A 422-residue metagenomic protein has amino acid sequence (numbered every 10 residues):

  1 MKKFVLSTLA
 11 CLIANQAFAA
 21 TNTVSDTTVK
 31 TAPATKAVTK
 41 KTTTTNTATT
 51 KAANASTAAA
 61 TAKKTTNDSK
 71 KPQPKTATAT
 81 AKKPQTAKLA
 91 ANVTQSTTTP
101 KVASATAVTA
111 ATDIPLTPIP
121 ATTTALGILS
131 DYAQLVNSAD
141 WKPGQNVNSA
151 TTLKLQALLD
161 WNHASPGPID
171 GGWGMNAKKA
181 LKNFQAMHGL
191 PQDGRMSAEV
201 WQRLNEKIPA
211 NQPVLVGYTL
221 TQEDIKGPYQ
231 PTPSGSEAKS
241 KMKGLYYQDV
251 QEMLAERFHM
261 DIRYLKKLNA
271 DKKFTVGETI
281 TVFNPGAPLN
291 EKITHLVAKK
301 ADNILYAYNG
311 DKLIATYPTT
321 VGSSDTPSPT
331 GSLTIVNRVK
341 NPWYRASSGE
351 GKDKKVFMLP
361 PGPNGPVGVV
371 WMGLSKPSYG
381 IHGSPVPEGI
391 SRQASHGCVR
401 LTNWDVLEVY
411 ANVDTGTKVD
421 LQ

Functional and structural regions predicted by a protein language model:
M1-F18: Gram-negative bacterial Sec-dependent N-terminal signal peptides
A19-T94, T98, V102: N-terminal propeptides/low-complexity segments immediately following signal peptides in secreted or periplasmic proteins
K71, K75, K82-P168, N211-S240: Acidic, Ser/Thr/Pro/Gly-enriched interdomain connector segments
A139-S149, A164-G171, G189-P191, E237-L245 (+5 more regions): Second-shell loop/turn segments in exported
T151, A157-P166, W173-P191, D249-T275 (+4 more regions): LysM (lysin motif) carbohydrate-binding repeats in extracellular/periplasmic proteins that recognize
M175-T221, K266-H295: Extracellular LysM carbohydrate-binding repeats and other cell-envelope/extracellular binding modules
F283-G286, N290-S384: Gly/Pro-biased beta-strand-loop elements
K354-Q422: Exported/periplasmic cell-wall-interacting domains
